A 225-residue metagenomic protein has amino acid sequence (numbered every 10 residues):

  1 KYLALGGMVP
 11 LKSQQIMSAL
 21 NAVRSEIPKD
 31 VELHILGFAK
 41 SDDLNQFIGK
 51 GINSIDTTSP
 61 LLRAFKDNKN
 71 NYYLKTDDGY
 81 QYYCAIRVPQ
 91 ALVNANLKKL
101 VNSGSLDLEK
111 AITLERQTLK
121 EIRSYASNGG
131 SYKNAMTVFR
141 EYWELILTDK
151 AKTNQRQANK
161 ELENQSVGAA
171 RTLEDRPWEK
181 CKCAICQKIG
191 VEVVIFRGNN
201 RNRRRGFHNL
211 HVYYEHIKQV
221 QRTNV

Functional and structural regions predicted by a protein language model:
K1-N128, N134-A135: Glycine-rich phosphate/ribose-binding loops and adjacent secondary-structure elements that form binding surfaces
N102-V225: C-terminal extensions of enzymes
